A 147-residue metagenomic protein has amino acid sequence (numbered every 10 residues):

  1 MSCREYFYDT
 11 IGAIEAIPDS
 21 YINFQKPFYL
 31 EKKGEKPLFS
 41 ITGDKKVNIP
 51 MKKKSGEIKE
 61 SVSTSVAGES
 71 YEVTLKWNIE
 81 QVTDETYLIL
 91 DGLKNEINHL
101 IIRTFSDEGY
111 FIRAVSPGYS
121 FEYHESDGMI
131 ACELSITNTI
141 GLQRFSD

Functional and structural regions predicted by a protein language model:
M1-K76, P117-E125: Solvent-exposed edge beta-strands and adjacent loop segments that serve as assembly or binding interfaces
E72-T74, H99, M129-E133: Broad gene-expression machinery/nucleic-acid interaction feature
V73-E80, N95: Structured, mid-chain assembly/scaffold modules that mediate subunit interfaces within large macromolecular complexes
W77-T83, T104-E108, I136-L142: Beta-strand elements of well-folded, non-transmembrane domains
D84-Y87, G118-Y119: Short alpha-helical segments and helix-capping/turn motifs at coil-helix boundaries
T86-F111: Short, acidic/charged, Gly/Pro-enriched secondary-structure junctions
R113-D147: Mixed-charge, glycine-accented linear interaction segment located at domain edges/termini
